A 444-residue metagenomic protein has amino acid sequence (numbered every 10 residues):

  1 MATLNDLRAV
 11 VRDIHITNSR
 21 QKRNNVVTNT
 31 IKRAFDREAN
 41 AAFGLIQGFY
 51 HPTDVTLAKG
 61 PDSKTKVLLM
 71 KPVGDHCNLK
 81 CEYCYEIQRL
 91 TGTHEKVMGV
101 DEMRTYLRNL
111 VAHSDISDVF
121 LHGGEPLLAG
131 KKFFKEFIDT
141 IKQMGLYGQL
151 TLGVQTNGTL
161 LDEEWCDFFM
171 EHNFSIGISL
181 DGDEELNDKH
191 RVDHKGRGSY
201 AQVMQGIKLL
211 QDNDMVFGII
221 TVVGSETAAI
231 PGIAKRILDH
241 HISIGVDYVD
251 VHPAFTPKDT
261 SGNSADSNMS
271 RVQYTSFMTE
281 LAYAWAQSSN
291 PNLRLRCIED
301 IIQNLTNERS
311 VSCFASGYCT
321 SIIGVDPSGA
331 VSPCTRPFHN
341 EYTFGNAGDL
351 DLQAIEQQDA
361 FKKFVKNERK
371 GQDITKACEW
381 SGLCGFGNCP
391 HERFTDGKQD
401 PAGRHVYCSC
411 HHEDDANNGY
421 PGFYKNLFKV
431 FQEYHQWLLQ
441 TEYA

Functional and structural regions predicted by a protein language model:
A2-M70: N-terminal [4Fe-4S]-dependent radical SAM core
T3, A9, I14-T17, V26-N29 (+1 more regions): Flexible mid-to-C-terminal extensions adjoining Fe-S/redox cofactors in radical SAM and related proteins
F43-K66, E299-L305, G345-E368, I374: Short, charged low-complexity linear segments at domain edges
P61-D101: Canonical Radical SAM [4Fe-4S] cluster-binding loop centered on the CxxxCxxC motif and its immediate flanking residues
V73-K80, E125-L128, C319, T375-A377 (+1 more regions): Cysteine-centered iron-sulfur cluster-binding motifs in ferredoxin-type domains/subunits of redox enzymes
R104-R108, A112-F120, A129-A254: Radical SAM/AdoMet-radical enzyme domain recognition
K189-H190, H194-A201, K208, D212-Y318 (+3 more regions): Radical SAM enzyme [4Fe-4S]-AdoMet core and its adjacent flexible, acidic and glycine-rich loops/tails across
